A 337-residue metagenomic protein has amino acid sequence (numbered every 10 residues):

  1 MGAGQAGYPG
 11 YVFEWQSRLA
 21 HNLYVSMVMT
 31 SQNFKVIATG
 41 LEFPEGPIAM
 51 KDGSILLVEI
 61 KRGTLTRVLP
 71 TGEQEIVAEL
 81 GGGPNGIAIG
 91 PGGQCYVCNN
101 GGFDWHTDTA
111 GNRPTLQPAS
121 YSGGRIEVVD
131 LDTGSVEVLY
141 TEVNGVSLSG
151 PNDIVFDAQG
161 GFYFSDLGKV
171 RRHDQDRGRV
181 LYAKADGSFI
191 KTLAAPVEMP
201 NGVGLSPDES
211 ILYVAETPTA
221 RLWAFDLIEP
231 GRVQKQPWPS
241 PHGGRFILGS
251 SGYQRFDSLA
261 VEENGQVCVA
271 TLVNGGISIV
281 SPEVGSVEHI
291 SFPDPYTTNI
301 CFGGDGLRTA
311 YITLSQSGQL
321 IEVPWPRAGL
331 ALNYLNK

Functional and structural regions predicted by a protein language model:
G2-P9: Extreme N-terminal basic, low-complexity initiation segments that serve as generic localization/processing leaders
V25-K337: Sequence-structural signature of mature extracellular/luminal beta-sheet repeat domains, prominently beta-propellers
